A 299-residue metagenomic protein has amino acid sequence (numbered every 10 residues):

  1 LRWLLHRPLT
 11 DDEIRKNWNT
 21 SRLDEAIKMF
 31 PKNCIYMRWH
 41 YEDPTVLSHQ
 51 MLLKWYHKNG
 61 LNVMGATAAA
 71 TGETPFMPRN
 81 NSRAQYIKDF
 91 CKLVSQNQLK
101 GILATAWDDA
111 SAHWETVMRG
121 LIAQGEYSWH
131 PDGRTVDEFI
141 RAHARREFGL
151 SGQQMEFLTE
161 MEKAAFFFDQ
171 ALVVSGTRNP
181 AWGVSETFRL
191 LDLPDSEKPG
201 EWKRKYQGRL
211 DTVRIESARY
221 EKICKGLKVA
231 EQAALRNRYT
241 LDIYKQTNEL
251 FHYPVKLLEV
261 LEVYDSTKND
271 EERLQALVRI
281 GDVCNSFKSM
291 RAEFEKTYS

Functional and structural regions predicted by a protein language model:
L1-S299: Substrate-binding groove of N-acetylhexosamine-processing glycoside hydrolases
